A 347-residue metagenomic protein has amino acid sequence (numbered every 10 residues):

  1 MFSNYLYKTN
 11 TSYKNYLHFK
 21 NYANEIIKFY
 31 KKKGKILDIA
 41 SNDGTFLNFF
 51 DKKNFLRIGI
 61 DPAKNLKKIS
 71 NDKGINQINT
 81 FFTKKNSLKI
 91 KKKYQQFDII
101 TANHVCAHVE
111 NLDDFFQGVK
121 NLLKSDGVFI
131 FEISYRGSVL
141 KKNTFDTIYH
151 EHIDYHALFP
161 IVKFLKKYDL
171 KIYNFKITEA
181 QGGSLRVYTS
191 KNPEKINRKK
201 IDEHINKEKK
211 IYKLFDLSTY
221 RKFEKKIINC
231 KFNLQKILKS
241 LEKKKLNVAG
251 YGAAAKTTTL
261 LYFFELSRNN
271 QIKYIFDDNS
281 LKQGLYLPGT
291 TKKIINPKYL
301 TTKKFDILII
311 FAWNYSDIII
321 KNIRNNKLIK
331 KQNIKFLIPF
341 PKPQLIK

Functional and structural regions predicted by a protein language model:
M1-I69, I78, T144, Y149 (+3 more regions): Extended interfacial segments that mediate partner engagement and assembly in macromolecular machines
N71-K73, I237-N325: A solvent-exposed beta-alpha-beta segment
G74-S87, I294: Conserved SAM-binding strand-loop segment of SAM-dependent methyltransferases
T101: A conserved beta-strand element that flanks and buttresses the S-adenosyl-L-methionine
D113-V128: A short glycine-rich, Lys/Arg-flanked "PGG" loop and its adjoining helix->strand segment in the class I
D126-S134, K335-P341: Conserved beta-strand signature within the Rossmann-like core of class I S-adenosyl-L-methionine
F131-D154, L158-P160: Short, glycine-/aromatic-enriched active-site segment of Class I SAM-dependent methyltransferases
G182-K226: Flexible, glycine-/basic-rich loop-and-beta segments that form/coincide with the SAM-dependent methyltransferase
